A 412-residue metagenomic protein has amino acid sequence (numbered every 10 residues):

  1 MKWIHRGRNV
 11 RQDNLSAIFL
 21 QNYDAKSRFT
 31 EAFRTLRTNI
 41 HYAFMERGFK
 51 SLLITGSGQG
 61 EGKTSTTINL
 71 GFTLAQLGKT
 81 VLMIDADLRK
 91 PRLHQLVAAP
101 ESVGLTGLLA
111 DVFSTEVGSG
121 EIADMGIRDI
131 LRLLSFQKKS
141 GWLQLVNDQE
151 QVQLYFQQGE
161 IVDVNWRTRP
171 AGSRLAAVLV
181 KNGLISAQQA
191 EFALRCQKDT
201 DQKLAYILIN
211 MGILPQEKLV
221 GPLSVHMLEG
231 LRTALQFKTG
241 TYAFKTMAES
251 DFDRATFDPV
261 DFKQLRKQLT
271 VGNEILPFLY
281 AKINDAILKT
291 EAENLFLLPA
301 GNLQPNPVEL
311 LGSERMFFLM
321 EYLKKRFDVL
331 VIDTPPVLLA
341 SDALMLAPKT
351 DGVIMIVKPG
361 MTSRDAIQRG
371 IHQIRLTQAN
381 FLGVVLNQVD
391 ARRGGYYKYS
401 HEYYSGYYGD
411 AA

Functional and structural regions predicted by a protein language model:
M1-F29, F33, R37, E249-D258: Acidic-aromatic/histidine active-site loop/patch
M1-I18, Q368-A412: Hydrophobic micro-sites
K2-H5, A32, F113-A281, P299: Acidic, Ser/Thr/Pro-enriched low-complexity segments and adjacent helix/loop capping patches that create flexible
K26-L88, R92-Q95, L323: Walker A/P-loop phosphate-binding motif and the immediately C-terminal alpha-helix
L74-G120, R132, L276-L297, T362: Phosphate-binding loop that captures ATP/GTP phosphates
L88-K90, Q149-E150, N302-P305, P336-L338 (+2 more regions): Conserved nucleotide-binding/hydrolysis micro-motifs of P-loop NTPases
L134-K138, F278-Y280, N284-K289, A300-A340: Phosphate-binding/switch loop-helix module in NTP-utilizing enzymes
Y322-D328, L339-G360: Inter-motif core of Ras-like GTPase G domains
